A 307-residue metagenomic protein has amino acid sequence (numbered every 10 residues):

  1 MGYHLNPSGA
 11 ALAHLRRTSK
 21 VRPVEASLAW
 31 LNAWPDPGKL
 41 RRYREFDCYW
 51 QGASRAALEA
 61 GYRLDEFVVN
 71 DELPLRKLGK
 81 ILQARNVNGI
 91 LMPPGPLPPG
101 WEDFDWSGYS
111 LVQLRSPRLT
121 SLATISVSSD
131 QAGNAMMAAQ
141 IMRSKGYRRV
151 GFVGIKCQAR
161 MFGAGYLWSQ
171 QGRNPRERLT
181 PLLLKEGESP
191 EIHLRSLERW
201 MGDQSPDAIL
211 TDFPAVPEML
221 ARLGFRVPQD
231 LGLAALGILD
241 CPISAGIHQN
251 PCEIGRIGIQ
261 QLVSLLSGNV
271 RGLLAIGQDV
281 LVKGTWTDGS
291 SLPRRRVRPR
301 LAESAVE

Functional and structural regions predicted by a protein language model:
M1-K80, R85-N88: Amphipathic helical "hinge" segments at domain boundaries
L28, A53, I90, L111 (+6 more regions): Hydrophobic structural packing positions in well-ordered secondary structure
A29-W30, A84-P94, R149-I155, P181-E186 (+2 more regions): Periplasmic-binding protein-like
S54-V69, G151-V153, G163-H193: Short beta-strand elements in bilobed, periplasmic/extracellular small-molecule ligand-binding domains
P93-M136, A235-G246: Flexible loop/hinge segments that line or gate small-molecule binding clefts
A123-F152, P190-E198, Q249-V270: Hydrophobic alpha-helical segments within soluble ligand-binding/sensing domains
M137-N174, G272-L292: An alpha-beta-alpha
L194, E198-E307: Flexible loop/turn connectors
